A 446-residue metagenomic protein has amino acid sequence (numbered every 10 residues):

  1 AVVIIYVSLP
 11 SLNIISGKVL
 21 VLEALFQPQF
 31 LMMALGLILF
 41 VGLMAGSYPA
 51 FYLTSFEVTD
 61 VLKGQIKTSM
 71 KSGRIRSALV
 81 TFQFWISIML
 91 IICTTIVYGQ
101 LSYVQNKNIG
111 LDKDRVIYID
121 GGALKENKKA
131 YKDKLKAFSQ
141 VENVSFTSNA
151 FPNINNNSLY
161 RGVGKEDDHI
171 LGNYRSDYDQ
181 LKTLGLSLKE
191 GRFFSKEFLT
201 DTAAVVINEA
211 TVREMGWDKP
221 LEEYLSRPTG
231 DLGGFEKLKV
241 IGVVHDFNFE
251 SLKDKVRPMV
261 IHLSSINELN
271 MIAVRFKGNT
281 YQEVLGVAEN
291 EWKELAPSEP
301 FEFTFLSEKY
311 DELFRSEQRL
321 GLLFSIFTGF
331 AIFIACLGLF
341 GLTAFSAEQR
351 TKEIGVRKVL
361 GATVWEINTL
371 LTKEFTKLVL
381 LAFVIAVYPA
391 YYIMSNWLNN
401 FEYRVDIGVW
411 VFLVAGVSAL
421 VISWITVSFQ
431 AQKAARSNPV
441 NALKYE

Functional and structural regions predicted by a protein language model:
A1, I75-Y98, Q318-K352, L380-L381 (+1 more regions): Hydrophobic alpha-helical transmembrane segments of multi-pass inner-membrane transport and secretion
A1-L9, A331, K352-S395, V414 (+1 more regions): Transmembrane alpha-helical interface segments in multi-pass membrane proteins
Y6-G36, K67-A78, N267, E294-F330 (+2 more regions): Membrane-helix entry/capping segments
Y6-K125, L398, N441-E446: Alpha-helical transmembrane segments of integral membrane proteins
F26, G99-R161, E166-R175, T200 (+1 more regions): Membrane-proximal extracellular/periplasmic loop immediately following the first transmembrane helix
S55-I66, L337-L378, R436-Y445: Intracellular coupling helices
E126, K132-V144, E209-A210, G233-G321 (+1 more regions): "Rare, low-scoring activations can occur in soluble or secreted enzymes where short amphipathic helices or signal
D167-I170, R192-V206, L225-D246, S264-E268: Beta-strand-rich non-transmembrane domains
